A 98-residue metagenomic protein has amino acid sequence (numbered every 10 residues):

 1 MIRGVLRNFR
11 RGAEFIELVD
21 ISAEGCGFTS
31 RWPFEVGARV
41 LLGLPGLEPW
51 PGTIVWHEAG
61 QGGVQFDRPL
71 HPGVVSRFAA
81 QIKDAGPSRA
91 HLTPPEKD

Functional and structural regions predicted by a protein language model:
M1-D98: Structured alpha-helical
